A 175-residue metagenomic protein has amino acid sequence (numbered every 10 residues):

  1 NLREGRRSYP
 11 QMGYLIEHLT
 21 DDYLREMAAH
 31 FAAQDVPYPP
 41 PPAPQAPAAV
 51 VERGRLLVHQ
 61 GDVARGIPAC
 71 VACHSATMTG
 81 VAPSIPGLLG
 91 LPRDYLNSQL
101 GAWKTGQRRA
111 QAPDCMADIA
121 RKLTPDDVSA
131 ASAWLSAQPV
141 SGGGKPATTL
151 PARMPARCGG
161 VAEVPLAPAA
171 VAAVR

Functional and structural regions predicted by a protein language model:
E4: Short, conserved catalytic or interaction motifs in soluble domains
R7-T79, T105-R175: Flexible coil segments in periplasmic/lumen-exposed cytochrome c-class electron-transfer proteins
P86-R93: Short cysteine/histidine-rich metal-coordination sites, predominantly Zn2+-binding motifs
Q99: Terminal helix-turn-helix DNA-binding modules in bacterial transcription factors
